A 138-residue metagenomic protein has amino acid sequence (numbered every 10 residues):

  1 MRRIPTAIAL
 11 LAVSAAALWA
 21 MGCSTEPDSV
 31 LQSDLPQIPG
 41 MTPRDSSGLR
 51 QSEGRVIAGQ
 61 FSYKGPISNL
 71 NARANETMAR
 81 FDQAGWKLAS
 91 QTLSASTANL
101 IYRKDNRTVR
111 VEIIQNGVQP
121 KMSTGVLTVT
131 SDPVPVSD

Functional and structural regions predicted by a protein language model:
M1-M21: Sec-dependent bacterial lipoprotein signal peptides
C23-D138: An acidic-aromatic pocket/loop used at catalytic or ligand-binding sites
